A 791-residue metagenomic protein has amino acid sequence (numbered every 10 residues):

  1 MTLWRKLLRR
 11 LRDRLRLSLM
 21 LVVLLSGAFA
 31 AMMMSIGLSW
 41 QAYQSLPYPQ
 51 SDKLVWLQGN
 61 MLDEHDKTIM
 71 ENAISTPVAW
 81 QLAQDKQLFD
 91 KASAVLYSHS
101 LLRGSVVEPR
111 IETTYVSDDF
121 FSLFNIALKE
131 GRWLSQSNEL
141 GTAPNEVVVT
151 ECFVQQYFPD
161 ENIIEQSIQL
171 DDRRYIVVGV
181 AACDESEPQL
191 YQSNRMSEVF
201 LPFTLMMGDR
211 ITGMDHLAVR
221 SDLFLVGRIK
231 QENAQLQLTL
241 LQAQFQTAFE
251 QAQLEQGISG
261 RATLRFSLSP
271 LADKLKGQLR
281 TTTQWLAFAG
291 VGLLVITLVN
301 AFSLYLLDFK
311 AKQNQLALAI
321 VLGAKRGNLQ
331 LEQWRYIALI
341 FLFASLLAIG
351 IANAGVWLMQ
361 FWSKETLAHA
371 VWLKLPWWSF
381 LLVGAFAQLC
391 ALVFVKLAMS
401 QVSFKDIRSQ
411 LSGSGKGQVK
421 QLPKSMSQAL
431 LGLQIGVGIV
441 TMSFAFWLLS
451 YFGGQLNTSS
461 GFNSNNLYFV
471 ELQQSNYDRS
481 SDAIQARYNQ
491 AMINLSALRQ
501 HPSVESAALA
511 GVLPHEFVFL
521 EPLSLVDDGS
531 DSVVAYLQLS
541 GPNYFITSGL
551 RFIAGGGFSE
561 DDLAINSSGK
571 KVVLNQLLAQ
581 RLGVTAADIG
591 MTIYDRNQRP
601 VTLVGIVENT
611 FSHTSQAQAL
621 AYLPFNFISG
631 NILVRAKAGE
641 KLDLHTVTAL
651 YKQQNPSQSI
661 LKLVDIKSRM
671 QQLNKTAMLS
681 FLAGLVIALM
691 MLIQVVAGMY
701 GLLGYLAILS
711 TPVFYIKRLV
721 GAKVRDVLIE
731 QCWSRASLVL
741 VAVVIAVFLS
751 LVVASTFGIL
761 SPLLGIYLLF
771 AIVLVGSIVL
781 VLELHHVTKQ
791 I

Functional and structural regions predicted by a protein language model:
T2-L17, Y48, F245-G292, A311 (+4 more regions): Membrane-helix entry/capping segments
W4-R16, V299-I340, F404-G415, A697-A736 (+1 more regions): Intracellular coupling helices
R9-Q44, Q50, K424-G454, F462: Short, strongly hydrophobic transmembrane alpha-helices
L17-A31, T283-S303, Y336-A348, S379-A387 (+5 more regions): Alpha-helical transmembrane segments of integral membrane proteins
M32-Q156, E161, D171-R173, E365 (+1 more regions): Structured, solvent-exposed hinge/loop segments at the ends of secondary-structure elements
M34-I36, W40, S303, A338-K405 (+2 more regions): Small-residue-rich transmembrane alpha-helices
D118-L134, V147-Q278, Q500-Q672: Mid-to-C-terminal secondary-structure elements that act as membrane-proximal/extracytoplasmic interface segments
K276-F361, A370-W372, W378-L382: Hydrophobic alpha-helical bundles that form the membrane domains of multi-pass transporters
